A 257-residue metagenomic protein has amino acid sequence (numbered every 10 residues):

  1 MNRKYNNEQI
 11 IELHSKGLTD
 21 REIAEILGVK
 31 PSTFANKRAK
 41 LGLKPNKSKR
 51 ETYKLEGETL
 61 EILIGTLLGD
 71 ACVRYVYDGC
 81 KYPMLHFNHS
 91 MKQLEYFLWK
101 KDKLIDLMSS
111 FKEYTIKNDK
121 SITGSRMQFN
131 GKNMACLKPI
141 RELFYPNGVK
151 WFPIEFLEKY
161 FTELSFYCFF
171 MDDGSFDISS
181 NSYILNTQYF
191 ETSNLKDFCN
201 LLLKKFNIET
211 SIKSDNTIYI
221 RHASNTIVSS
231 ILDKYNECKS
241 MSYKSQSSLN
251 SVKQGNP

Functional and structural regions predicted by a protein language model:
N2-N7, I11-P257: Internal intein/HINT superfamily modules and their associated LAGLIDADG
